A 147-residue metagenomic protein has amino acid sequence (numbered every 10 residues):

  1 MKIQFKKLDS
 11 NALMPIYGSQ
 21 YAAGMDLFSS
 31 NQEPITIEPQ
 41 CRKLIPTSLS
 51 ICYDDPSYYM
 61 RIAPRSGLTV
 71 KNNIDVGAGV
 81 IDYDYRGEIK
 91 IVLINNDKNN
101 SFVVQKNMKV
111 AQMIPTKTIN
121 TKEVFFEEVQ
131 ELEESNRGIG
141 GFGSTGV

Functional and structural regions predicted by a protein language model:
M1-V147: DUTPase catalytic domain/fold
